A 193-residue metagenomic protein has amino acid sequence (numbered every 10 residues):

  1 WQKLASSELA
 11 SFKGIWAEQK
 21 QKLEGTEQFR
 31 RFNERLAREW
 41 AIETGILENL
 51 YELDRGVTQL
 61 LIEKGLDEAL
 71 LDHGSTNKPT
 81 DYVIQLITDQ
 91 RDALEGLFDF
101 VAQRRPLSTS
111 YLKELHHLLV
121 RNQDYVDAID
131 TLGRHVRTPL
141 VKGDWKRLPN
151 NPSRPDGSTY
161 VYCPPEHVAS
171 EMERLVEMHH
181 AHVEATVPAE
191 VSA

Functional and structural regions predicted by a protein language model:
W1-A193: FIC/Doc superfamily catalytic core
